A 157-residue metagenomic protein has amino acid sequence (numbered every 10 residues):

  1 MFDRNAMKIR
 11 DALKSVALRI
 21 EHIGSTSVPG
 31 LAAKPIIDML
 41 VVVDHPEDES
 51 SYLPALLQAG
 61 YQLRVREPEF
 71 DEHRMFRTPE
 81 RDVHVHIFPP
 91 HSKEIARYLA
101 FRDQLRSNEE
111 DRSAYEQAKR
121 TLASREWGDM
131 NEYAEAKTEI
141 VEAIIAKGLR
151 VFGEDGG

Functional and structural regions predicted by a protein language model:
M1-E21, E142, A146, G153: Helical scaffold of the NTase/Pol beta-like nucleotidyltransferase catalytic core
M1-I9, V43-P79: Metal-dependent nucleotidyltransferase catalytic core
K8-S50: Active-site nucleotide-donor binding segment shared across nucleotidyl transfer reactions
A17, L57-G60, L149: Glycine-centered loop/turn motif at secondary-structure junctions
P35-I37, A59, R81: A generic structural signal for short beta-strands and their flanking turns/coil linkers
D38, Y115, Y133: A residue-level signal for conserved active-site and pocket-lining positions in enzyme catalytic cores
V65-K119: Conserved, surface-exposed functional patches that form binding/active-site neighborhoods
L122-G157: Charged phosphate-binding loop/patch that engages nucleotide di/tri-phosphates or the phosphate backbone of nucleic
